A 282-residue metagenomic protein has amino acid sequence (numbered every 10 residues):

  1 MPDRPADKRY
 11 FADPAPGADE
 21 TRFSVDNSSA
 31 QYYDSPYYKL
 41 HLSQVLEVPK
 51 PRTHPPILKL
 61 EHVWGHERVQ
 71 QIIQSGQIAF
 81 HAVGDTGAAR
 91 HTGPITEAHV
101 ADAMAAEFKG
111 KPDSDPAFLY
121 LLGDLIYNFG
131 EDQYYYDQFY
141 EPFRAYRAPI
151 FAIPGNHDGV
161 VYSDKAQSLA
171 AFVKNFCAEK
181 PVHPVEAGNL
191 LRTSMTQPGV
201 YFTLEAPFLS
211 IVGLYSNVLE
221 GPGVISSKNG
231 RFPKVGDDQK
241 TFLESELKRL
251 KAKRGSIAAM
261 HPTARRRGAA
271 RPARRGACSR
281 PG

Functional and structural regions predicted by a protein language model:
M1-F118, Y136-A152, D164-F202, R254: Acidic, histidine-bearing metal-coordination/catalytic regions of metal-dependent phosphoesterases
D7-R9, D19-T21, D26-L42, E47-V48 (+4 more regions): His/acidic metal-ligating clusters that form di-metal
Y38, I153-K248: Flexible, acidic/histidine-containing loops and adjacent segments that form or flank the divalent-metal
Q77-R90, F208-P222, A258-H261: Active-site-proximal beta-strand elements of phosphoester/diester hydrolases
A82-G84, A117-D124, N128, I150-N156 (+2 more regions): Active-site neighborhood of phospho(di)ester-bond hydrolases with catalytic His/Asp-centered motifs
A88-A101, F129-Y135, F232-Q239, S279: Phosphate/oxyanion-binding active-site loops and adjacent basic polyanion-contact surfaces
A89-R90, Y127-G130, H157-D164, L219-P222 (+2 more regions): Active-site environment of divalent metal-dependent phosphoester hydrolases
L125-N128, P142, L204, L214 (+2 more regions): Catalytic cores of eukaryotic secretory-pathway lumenal/extracellular enzymes that build and remodel glycoconjugates
